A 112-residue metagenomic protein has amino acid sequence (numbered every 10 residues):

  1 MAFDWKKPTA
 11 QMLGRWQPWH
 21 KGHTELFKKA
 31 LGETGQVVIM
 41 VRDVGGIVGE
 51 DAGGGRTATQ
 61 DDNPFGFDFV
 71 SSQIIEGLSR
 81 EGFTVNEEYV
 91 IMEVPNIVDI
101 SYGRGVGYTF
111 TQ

Functional and structural regions predicted by a protein language model:
M1-Q112: Nucleotidyltransferase catalytic core that binds NTPs
